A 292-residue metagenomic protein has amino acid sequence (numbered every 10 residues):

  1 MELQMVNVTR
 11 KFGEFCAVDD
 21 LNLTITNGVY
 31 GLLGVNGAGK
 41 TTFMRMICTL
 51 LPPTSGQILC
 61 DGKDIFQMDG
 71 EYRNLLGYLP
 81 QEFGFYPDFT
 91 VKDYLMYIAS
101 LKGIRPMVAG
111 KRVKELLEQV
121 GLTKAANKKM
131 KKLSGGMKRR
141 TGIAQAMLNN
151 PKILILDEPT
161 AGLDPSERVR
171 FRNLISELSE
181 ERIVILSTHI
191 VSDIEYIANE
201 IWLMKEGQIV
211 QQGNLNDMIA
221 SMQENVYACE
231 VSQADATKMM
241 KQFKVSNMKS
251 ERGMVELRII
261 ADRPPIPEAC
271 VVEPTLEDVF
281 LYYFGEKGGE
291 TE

Functional and structural regions predicted by a protein language model:
V35-G39: Walker A (P-loop) phosphate-binding loop of ABC-type ATPase nucleotide-binding domains
G56-Q67, E71-Y72: Conserved ABC transporter NBD signature motif
M96, S100, M107-A125: Conserved ABC ATPase "signature" region
K129-L133: Conserved ABC ATPase signature
L154-D157: Catalytic Walker B motif of ABC-type/P-loop ATPase nucleotide-binding domains
F171-R258: ABC transporter nucleotide-binding domain
